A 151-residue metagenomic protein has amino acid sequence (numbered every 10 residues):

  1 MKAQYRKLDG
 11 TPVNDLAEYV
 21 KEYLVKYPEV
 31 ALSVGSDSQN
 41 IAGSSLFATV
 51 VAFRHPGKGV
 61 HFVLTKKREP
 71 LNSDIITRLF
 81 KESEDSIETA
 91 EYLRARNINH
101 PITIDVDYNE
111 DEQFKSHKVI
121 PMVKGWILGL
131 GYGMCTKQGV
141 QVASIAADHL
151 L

Functional and structural regions predicted by a protein language model:
M1-S33: Basic, amphipathic N-terminal segments that precede the first structured/catalytic domain
V34-G35, I41-H61: Acidic, metal-ligating active-site segments
N40-A42, K58, N109-K115: Short acidic, S/G/P-rich loop/turn micro-motifs used as interaction or catalytic elements
L46-A48, M134-C135, G139-L151: C-terminal edge-of-domain segments
P56-S73: Electropositive, glycine- and tryptophan-enriched low-complexity nucleic-acid-binding patches
E69-N97: Acidic helix/loop or adjacent segment enriched in Glu/Asp that either coordinates divalent metal
N99-E110: Short glycine-rich, basic-tinged beta-strand/loop micro-motifs
E110-V140: Short, low-complexity, polybasic intrinsically disordered segments
